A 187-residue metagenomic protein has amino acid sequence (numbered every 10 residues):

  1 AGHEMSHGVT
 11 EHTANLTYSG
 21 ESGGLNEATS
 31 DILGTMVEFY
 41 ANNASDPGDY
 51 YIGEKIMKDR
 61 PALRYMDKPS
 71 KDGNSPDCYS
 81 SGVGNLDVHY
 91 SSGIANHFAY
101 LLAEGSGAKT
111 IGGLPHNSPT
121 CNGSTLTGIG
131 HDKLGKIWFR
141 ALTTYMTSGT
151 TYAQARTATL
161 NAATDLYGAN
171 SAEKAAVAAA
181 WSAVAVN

Functional and structural regions predicted by a protein language model:
A1-G2, T10-N187: Zinc-dependent metallohydrolase catalytic domains
M5: Active-site neighborhood of glycoside hydrolase catalytic domains
